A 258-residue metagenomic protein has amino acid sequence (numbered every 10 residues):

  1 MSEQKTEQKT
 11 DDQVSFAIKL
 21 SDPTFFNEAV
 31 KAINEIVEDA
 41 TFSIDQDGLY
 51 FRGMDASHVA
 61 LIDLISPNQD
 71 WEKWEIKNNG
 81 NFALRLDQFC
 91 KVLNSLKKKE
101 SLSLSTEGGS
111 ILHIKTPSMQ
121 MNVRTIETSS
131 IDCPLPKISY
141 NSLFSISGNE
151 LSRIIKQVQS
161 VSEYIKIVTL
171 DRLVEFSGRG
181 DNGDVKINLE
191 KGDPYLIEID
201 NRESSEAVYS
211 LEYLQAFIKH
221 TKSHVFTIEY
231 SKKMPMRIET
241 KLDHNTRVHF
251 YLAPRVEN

Functional and structural regions predicted by a protein language model:
M1-N34, D39-S160, V168-N258: DNA polymerase sliding clamps and clamp-related checkpoint/processivity subunits
I165: Polyanion-binding surfaces on beta-sheet-dominated domains and ring/shell assemblies
